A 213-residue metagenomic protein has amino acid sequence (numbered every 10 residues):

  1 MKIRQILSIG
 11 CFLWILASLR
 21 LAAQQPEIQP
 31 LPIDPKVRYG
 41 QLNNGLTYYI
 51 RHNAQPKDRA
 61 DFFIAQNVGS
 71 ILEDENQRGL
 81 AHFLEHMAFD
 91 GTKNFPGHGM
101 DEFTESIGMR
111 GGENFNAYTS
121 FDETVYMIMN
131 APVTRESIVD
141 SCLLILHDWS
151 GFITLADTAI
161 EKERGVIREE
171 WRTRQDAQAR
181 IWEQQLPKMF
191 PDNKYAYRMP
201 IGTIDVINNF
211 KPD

Functional and structural regions predicted by a protein language model:
M1-Q24: Bacterial Sec-dependent N-terminal signal peptides
R4, Y39, N116-A117: Alpha-helical interaction segments
L13, P30, A54, N116-Y118: Generic marker of residues within folded, mature protein domains
Q24-P30, G111-F115: Short secondary-structure junctions
P26-A65: Mature N-terminal segment immediately following signal peptide/propeptide cleavage in secreted/periplasmic
P56, Q66-E183, P187-F190, Y197-M199 (+2 more regions): Active-site-adjacent, His/Asp/Glu-enriched structural segments that form or flank metal-binding and acid/base networks
